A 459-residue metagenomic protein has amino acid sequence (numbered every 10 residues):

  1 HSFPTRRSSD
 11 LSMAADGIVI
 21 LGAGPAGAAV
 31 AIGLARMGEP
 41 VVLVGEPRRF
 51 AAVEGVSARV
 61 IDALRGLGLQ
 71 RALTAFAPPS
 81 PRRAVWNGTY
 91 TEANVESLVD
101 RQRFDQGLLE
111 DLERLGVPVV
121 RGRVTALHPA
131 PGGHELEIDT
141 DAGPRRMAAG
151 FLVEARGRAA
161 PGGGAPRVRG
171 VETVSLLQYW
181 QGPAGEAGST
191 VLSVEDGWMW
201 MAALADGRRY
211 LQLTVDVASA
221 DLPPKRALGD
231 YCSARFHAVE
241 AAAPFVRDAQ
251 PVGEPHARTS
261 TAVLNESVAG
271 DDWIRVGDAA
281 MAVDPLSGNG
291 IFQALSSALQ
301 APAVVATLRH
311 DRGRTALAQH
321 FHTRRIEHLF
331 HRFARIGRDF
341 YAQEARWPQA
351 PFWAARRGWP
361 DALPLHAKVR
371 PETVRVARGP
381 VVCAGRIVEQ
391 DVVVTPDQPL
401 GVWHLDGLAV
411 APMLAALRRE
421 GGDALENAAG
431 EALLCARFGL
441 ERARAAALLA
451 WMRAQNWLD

Functional and structural regions predicted by a protein language model:
H1-S8: Short, small-residue-biased leader/transition segments that mark boundaries at the very start of proteins
S12-A26: Beta1/beta-strand and adjacent pyrophosphate-binding region of the FAD-binding site in flavoprotein oxidoreductases
L21-A23, I32-V53: Glycine-rich FAD pyrophosphate-binding loop
I61-L109: A conserved beta-strand/loop capping segment in the N-terminal third of enzymes that catalyze redox or closely related
L98, A126, P223-R338, A345-R346: FAD/FMN-dependent oxidoreductases across multiple families
D111-D248, L264, M281: Predominantly flavin-linked oxidoreductase catalytic cores and closely associated redox partners
I138, A142, H404-D459: Long, charge-rich, low-complexity alpha-helical segments
A354-R418, A446, R453, D459: Acidic, low-complexity/disordered tracts enriched in E/D and polar residues
